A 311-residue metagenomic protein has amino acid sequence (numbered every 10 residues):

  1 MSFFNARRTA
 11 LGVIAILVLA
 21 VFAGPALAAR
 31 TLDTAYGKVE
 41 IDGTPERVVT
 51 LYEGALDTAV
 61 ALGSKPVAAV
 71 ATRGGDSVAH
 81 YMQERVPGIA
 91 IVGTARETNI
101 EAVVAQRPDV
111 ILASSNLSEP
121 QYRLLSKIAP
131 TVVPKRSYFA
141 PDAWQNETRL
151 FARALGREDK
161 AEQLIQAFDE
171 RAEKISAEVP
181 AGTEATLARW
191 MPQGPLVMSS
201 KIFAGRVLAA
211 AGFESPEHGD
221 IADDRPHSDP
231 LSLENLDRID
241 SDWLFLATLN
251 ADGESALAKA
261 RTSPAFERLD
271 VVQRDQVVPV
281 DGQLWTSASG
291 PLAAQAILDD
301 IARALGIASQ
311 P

Functional and structural regions predicted by a protein language model:
S2-I14: Bacterial N-terminal signal peptides that target proteins for export
A23-G24: N-terminal signal peptide c-region/cleavage motif recognized by signal peptidases
R47, E53-A102: A short, structured surface patch at a secondary-structure boundary
R47-L51, A55-A59, K160-H218, P226: Basic- and aromatic-lined ligand-binding clefts that recognize polyanionic substrates
L51, A55, R123-E158, P180 (+1 more regions): Charged, glycine-enriched surface loops/patches that mediate electrostatic binding to polyanionic ligands
D76, P120, P134-F151, E184-V207 (+1 more regions): Extracytoplasmic ligand-binding site segments that recognize negatively charged/polar headgroups
R107-A113, P130, L236, D240-L244: Proline-aspartate-enriched helix->loop->beta-strand connector
D242-P311: Structured C-terminal subdomain patch of bacterial secreted/periplasmic proteins
